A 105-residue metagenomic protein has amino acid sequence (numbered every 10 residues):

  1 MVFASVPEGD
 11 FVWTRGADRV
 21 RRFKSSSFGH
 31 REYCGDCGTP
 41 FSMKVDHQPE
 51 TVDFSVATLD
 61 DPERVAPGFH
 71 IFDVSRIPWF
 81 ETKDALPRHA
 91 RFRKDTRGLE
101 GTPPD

Functional and structural regions predicted by a protein language model:
M1-D105: A short Gly-Trp-Pro
